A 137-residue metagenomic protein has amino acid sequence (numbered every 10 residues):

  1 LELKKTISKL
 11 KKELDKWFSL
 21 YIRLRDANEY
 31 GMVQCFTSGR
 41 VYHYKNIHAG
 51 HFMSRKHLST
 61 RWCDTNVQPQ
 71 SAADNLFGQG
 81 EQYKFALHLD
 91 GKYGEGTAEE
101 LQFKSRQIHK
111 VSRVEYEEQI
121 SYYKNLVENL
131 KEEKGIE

Functional and structural regions predicted by a protein language model:
L1-Q34, H109-R113: Short, charged surface segments at domain edges that flank catalytic/cofactor-binding sites
E2-I7, F52-R55, S71: Short, flexible active-site loops
T6, L10, S59, F77: Conserved aromatic-histidine-acidic binding/catalytic patches
Q34-Q68: Histidine-centered nuclease catalytic patch
H43, V67-G94: Short Cys/His-centered divalent metal-binding micro-motifs
E99-E137: Short flanking/linker segments adjacent to small metal-binding domains or redox-active Cys/His motifs
